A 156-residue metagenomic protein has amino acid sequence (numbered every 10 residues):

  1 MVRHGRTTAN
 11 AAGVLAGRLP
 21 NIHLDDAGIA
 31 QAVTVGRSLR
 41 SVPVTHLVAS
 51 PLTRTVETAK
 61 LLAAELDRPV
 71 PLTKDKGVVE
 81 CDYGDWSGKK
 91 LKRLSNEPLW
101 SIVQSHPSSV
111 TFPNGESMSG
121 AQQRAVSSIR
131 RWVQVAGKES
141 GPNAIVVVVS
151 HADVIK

Functional and structural regions predicted by a protein language model:
V2-R3, T8-P69: Active-site-proximal alpha-helix that buttresses catalytic centers in soluble enzyme cores
H4, G77, H151: Cofactor-binding loop segments of dinucleotide-utilizing enzymes, especially the Rossmann-like FAD- and NAD(P)+-binding
T8, R54-V56, E80-C81, V154-K156: Short, active-site-adjacent cap segments at secondary-structure transitions
A9, H23, E65-S127: Phosphate-handling substructures
V33-R40, Q122, V126-G137: Generic structural signal for well-ordered alpha-helical scaffold segments
V44-P51, T73-K74, E139-V149: Short glycine-rich phosphate-binding loop at a beta-alpha junction
H46, L99, S119, A136-E139: Hydrophobic/basic alpha-helical segments enriched in Actinobacteria
V56, S127-K156: Active-site-adjacent alpha-helix immediately C-terminal to a catalytic or transition-state-stabilizing loop
